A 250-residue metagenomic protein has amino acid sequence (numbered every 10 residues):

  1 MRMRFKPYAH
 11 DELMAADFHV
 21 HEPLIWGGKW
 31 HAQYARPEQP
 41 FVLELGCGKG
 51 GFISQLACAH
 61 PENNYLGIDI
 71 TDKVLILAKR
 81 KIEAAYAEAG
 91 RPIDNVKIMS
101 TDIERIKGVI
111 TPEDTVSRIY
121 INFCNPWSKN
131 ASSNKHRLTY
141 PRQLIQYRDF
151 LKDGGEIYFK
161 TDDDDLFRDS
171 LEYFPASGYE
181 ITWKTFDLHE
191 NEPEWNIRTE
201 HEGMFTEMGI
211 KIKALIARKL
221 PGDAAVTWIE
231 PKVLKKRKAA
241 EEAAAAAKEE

Functional and structural regions predicted by a protein language model:
M1-P40, I181-E250: SAM/dcSAM-binding transferase cores
G46-G50: Class I SAM-dependent methyltransferase "Motif I" SAM/SAH-binding loop
T71: Conserved SAM/SAH-binding beta-strand->alpha-helix loop
A78: Conserved SAM-binding loop
I82-E113: S-adenosyl-L-methionine
T139-D153: A short glycine-rich, Lys/Arg-flanked "PGG" loop and its adjoining helix->strand segment in the class I
G154-T161: Conserved beta-strand signature within the Rossmann-like core of class I S-adenosyl-L-methionine
